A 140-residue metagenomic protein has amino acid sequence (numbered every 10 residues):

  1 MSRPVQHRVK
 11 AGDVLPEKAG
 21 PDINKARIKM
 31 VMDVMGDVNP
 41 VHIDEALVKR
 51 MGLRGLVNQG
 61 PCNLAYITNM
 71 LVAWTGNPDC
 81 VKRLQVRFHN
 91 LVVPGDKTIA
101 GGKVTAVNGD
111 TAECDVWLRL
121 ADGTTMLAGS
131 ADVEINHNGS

Functional and structural regions predicted by a protein language model:
M1-E17, V92-S140: HotDog/MaoC-like acyl-thioester-processing domains
S2-L56: Catalytic strand-loop segment that frames the active site of acyl-thioester-processing enzymes
A19, R27, C80-L84, T98 (+1 more regions): A generic structural signal for short beta-strands and their flanking turns/coil linkers
I23, F88, V133-I135: Hydrophobic residues in beta-strands and at strand termini
D33-D37, N69-G76, A121: Short, intrinsically disordered, mixed-charge
R50-V104: Hydrophobic beta-strand-centered segment that forms part of the acyl-chain substrate-binding groove
